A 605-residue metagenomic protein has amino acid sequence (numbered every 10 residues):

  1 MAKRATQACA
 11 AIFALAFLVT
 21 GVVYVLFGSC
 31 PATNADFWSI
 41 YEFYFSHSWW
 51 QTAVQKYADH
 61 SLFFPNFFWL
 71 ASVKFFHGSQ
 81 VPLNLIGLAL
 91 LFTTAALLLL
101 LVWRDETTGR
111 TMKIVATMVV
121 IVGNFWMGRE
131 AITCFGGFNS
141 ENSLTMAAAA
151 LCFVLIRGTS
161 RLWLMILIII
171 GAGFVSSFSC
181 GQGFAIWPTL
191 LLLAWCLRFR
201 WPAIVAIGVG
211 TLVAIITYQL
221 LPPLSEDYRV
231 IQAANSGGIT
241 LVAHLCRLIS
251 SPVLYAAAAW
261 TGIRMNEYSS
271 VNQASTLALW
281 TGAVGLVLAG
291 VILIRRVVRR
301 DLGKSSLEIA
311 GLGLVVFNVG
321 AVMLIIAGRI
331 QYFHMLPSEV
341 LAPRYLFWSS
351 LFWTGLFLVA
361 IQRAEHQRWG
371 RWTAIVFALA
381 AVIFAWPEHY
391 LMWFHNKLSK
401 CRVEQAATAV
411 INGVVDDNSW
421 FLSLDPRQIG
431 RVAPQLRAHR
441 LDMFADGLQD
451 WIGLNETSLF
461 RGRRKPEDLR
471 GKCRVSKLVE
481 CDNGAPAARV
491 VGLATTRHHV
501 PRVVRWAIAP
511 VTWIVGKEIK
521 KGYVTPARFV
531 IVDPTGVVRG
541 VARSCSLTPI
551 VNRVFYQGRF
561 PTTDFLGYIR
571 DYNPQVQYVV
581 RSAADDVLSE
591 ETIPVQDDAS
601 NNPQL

Functional and structural regions predicted by a protein language model:
T6-H60, W69, V73-V120, L192-A194 (+8 more regions): Intrinsically disordered, polar/acidic, low-complexity terminal segments
F17, A116-V122, G208-I215, L302-Q331: Transmembrane alpha-helix segments characteristic of polytopic inner-membrane glycan-assembly/cell-envelope
C30-S48, F135-N139, Q219-L254, A310 (+2 more regions): Extracytoplasmic catalytic-loop and juxtamembrane helix elements of membrane-embedded, polyprenol/dolichol-linked
D36, L62, M112-S160, F178-G183 (+1 more regions): Membrane-interface micro-motifs in multi-pass membrane enzymes
V73, A95, L99-W103, A149-G158 (+3 more regions): Hydrophobic transmembrane alpha-helices
L164-S179, I186-W195: Membrane-interface alpha helices of multi-pass inner-membrane proteins
F529, N573-A584: Short, aromatic- and glycine-rich surface loops/edge beta-strands on solvent-exposed regions
T548-Y568: Aromatic sugar-binding surface patches on proteins that engage polysaccharides or sugar-phosphate polymers
